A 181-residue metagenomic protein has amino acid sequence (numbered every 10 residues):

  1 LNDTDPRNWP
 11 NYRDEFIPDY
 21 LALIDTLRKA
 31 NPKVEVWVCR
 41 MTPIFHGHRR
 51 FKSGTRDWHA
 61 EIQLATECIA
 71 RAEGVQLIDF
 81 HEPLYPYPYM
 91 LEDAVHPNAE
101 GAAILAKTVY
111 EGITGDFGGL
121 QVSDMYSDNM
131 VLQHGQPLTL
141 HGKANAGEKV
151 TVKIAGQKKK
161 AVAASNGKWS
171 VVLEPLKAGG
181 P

Functional and structural regions predicted by a protein language model:
L1-D116: Alpha-helical cap/lid subdomain in secreted, periplasmic, or secretory-pathway luminal O-acyl-processing enzymes
D19-Y20, W58-A60, Q121-V122, K153-I154 (+1 more regions): Short amphipathic alpha-helical surface micro-motifs
C39, H48, H134, K153-I154: Short linear functional motifs in flexible/disordered or boundary regions
F51, M90-D93, G112, G135-P137 (+3 more regions): Surface-exposed beta-strand edges and their flanking turn/coil or helix-capping segments
P88-M90, A94, Q121-M125, N129-V131 (+1 more regions): Residue-level preference for alpha-helix termini and adjacent loops
F117-A146: Non-catalytic, glycine-rich low-complexity segments
H141-P181: Extended acidic/polar, glycine-enriched regions that form or flank non-catalytic beta-rich accessory modules
